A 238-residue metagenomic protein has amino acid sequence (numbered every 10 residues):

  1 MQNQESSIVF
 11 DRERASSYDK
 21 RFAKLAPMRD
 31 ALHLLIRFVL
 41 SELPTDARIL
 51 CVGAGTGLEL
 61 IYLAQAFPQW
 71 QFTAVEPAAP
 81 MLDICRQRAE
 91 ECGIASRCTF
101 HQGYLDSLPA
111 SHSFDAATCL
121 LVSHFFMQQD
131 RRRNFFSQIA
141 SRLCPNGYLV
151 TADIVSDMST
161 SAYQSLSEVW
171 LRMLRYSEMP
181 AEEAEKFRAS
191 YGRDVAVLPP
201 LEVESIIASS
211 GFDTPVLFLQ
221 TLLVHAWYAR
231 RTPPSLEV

Functional and structural regions predicted by a protein language model:
M1-S17, W170: N-terminal, positively charged/glycine-rich alpha-helical extensions of SAM-dependent methyltransferases
M28-D46: Conserved alpha-helix/loop element of class I SAM-dependent methyltransferases that forms part of the SAM/SAH-binding
L50-C51, G57-S107: Class I SAM-dependent methyltransferase SAM/SAH-binding core
P109-A117: A short acidic, Gly/Pro-enriched loop at the edge of an enzyme's catalytic core that lines a small-molecule cofactor
R133-P145: A short glycine-rich, Lys/Arg-flanked "PGG" loop and its adjoining helix->strand segment in the class I
N146-D153: Conserved beta-strand signature within the Rossmann-like core of class I S-adenosyl-L-methionine
I154-S209: C-terminal alpha-helical "lid/dimerization" subdomain adjacent to the S-adenosyl-L-methionine
E204, S210-V238: Core SAM-dependent methyltransferase catalytic element
